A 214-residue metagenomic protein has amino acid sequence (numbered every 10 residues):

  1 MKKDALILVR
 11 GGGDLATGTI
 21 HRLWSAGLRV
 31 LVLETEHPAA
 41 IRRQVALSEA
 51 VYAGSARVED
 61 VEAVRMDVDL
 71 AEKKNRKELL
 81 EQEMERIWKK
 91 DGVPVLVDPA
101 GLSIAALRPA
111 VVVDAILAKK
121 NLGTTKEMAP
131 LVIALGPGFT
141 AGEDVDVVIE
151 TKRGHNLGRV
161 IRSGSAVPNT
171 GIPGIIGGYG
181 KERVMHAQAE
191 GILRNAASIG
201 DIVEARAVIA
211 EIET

Functional and structural regions predicted by a protein language model:
K2-T214: Well-ordered secondary-structure scaffolds
